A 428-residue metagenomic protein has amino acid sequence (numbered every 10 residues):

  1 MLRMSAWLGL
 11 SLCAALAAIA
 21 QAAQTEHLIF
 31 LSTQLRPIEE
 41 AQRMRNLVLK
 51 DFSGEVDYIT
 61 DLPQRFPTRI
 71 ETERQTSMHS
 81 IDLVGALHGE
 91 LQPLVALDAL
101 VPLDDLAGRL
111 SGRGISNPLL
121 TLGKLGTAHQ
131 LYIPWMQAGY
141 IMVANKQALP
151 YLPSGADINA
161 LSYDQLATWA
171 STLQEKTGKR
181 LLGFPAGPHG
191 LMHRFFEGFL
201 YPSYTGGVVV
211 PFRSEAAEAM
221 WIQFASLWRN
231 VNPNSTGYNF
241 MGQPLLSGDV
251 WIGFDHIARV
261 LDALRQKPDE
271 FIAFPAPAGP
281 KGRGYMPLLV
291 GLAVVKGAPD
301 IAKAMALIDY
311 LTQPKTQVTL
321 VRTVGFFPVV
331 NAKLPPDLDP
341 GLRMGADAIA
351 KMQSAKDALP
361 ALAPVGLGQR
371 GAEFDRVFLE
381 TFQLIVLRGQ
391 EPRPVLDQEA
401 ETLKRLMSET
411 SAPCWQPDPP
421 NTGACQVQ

Functional and structural regions predicted by a protein language model:
Q34-D57, F378: Short, polar/charged alpha-helical segment
N46-I115, Y151-L152, W251-I252, V329: Extracytoplasmic "Venus flytrap"/periplasmic binding protein-like
L87-I141, A167, I272-F274: Hinge/lid segment of periplasmic solute-binding proteins
D105-I115, I158-N159, Y201-M220, R265-Q266 (+3 more regions): Short, solvent-exposed loop/beta-turn-alpha elements that line the ligand-binding surface or hinge of extracytoplasmic
T127-M136, Y140, D164-V209, V250: Extracytoplasmic/periplasmic solute-binding protein
A167-L173, G207-Y238: Glycine-centered hinge/linker elements that transmit conformational signals in sensory and ligand-binding systems
S226-N232, L264-V329, L362-A363: Extracytoplasmic/periplasmic substrate-recognition and gating elements
D269, T323-E380, L384, A412-Q428: Long, aromatic- and glycine/proline-rich binding clefts that accommodate carbohydrate-like moieties
